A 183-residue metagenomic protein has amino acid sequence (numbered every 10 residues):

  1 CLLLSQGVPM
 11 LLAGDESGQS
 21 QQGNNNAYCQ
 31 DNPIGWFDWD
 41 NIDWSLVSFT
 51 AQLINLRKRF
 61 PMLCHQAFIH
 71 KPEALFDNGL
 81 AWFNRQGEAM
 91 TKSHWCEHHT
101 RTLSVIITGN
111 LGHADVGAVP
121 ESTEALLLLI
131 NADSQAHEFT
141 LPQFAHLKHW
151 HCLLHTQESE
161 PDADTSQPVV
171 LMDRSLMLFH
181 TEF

Functional and structural regions predicted by a protein language model:
C1-F183: Carbohydrate-interacting/catalytic domains
